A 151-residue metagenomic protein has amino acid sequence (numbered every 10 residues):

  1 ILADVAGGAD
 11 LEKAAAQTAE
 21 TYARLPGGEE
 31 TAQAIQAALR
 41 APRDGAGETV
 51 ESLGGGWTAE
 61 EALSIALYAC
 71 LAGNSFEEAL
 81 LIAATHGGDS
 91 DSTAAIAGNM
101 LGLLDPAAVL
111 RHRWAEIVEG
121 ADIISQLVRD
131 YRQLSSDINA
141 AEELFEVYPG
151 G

Functional and structural regions predicted by a protein language model:
I1-G73, A79-H86, M100: Amphipathic alpha-helical interface segments
E12, Q17-Q33, I123-G151: Contiguous hydrophobic segments
Q36-E51, G55, A108-A115, N139-G151: Long, charge-rich low-complexity segments
E61-V147: Catalytic phosphate/nucleotide-handling subdomain of diverse soluble enzymes
